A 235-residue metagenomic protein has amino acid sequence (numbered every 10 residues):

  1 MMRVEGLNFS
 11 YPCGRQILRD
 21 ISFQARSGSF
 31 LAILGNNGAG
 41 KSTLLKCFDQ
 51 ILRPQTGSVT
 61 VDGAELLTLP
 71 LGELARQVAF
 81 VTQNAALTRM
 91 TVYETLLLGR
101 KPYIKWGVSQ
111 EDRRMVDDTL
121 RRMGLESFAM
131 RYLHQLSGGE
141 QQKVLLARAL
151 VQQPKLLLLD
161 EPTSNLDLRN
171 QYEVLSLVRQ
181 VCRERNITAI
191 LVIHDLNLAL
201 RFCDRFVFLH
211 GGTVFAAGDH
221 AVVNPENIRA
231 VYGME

Functional and structural regions predicted by a protein language model:
M1-V4, N8-D20, S27, T68-P70: A short, flexible loop at the N-terminus of ABC-type nucleotide-binding domains that lies
L34-N36: The feature captures the beta-strand-to-loop junction immediately N-terminal to the Walker
D49: Helix-to-loop junction immediately C-terminal to a conserved catalytic motif
G57-E65, L74: Conserved ABC transporter NBD signature motif
Q110-F128: Conserved ABC ATPase "signature" region
Y132-L136, E140: Conserved ABC ATPase signature
L157-E161: Catalytic Walker B motif of ABC-type/P-loop ATPase nucleotide-binding domains
